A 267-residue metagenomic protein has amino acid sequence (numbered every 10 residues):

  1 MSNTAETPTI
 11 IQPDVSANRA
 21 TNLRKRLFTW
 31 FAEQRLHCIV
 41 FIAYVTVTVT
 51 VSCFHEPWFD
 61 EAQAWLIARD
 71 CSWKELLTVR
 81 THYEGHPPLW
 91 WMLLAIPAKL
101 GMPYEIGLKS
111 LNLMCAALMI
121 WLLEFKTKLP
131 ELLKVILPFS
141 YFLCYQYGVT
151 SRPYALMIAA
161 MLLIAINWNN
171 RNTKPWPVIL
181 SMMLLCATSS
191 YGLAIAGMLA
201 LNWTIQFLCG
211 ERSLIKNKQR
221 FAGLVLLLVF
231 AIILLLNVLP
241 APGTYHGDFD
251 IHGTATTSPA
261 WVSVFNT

Functional and structural regions predicted by a protein language model:
M1-T48, K128-E131, F221-L227: Start-transfer (signal-anchor) and selected internal transmembrane alpha helices of multi-pass inner/ER membrane
A32-E61, L226-T244: Transmembrane signal-anchor helices characteristic of membrane glycosylation enzymes that use polyprenol
T46, L143-Y147, L162-I164, P175-A200 (+1 more regions): Membrane-interface alpha helices of multi-pass inner-membrane proteins
W65-A68, L76, R80-I106, S110 (+1 more regions): Short hydrophobic/aromatic helix or loop-helix immediately within or flanking a transmembrane segment in polytopic
S110-V135: Transmembrane-helix motifs of polytopic, lipid-linked glycan transferases
Q146-A155: Short acidic/glycine- and proline-prone juxtamembrane loop motifs at membrane-interface regions of multi-pass membrane
M161-P177, F207-E211: Membrane-interface transmembrane helices that cradle and orient dolichyl/undecaprenyl
Q219-T267: Membrane-lumen/periplasm interface segments of specific transmembrane helices in polyprenyl phosphate-linked
